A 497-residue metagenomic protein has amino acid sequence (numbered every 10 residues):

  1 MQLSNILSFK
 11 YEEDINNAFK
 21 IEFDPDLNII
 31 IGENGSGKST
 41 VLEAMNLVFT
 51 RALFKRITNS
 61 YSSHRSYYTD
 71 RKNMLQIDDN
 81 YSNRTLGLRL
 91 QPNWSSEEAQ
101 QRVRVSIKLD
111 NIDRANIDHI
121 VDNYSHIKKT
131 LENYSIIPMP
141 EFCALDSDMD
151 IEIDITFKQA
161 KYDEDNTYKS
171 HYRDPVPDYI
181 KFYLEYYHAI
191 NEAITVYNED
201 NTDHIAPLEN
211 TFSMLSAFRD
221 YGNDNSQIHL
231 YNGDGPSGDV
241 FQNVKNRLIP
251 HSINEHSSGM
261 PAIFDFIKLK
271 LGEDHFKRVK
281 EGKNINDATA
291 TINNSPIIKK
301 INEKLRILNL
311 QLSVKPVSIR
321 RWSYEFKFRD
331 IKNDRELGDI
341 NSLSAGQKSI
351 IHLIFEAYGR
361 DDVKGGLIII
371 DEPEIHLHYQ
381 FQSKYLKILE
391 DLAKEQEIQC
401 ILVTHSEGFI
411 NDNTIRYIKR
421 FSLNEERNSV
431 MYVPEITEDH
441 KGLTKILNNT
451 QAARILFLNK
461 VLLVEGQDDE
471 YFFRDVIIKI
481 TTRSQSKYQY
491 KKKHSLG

Functional and structural regions predicted by a protein language model:
M1-T50, Y61-S63: Pre-Walker A-like glycine/lysine-rich segment at the N-terminus of P-loop NTPase domains
A18, D391-E395, E407-G497: RecA-like P-loop NTPase motor core
A44-A144: Conserved P-loop NTP-binding catalytic core
R102-R104, D113-F264: A sensor for short, sequence-defined functional sites
R219-Y221, I228-L343, K348, F355-L367: Extended helical coiled-coil dimerization/tether regions that scaffold and oligomerize large DNA-maintenance assemblies
L353, Y385-L389: Conserved hydrophobic alpha-helix in the ABC-type ATPase nucleotide-binding domain
D371-P373: Walker B catalytic acidic pair
V403-H405: H-loop/switch region of ABC-family ATPase nucleotide-binding domains
